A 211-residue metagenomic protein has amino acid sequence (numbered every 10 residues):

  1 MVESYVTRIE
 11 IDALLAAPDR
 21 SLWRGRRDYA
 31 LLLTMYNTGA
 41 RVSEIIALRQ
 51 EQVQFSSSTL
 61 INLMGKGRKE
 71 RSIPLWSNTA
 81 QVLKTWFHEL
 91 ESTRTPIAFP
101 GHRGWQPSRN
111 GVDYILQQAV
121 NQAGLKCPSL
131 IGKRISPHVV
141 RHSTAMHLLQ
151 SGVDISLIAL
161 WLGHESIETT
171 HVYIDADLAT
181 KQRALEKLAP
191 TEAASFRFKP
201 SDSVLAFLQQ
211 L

Functional and structural regions predicted by a protein language model:
M1-L211: Conserved catalytic core of the tyrosine transesterase superfamily
